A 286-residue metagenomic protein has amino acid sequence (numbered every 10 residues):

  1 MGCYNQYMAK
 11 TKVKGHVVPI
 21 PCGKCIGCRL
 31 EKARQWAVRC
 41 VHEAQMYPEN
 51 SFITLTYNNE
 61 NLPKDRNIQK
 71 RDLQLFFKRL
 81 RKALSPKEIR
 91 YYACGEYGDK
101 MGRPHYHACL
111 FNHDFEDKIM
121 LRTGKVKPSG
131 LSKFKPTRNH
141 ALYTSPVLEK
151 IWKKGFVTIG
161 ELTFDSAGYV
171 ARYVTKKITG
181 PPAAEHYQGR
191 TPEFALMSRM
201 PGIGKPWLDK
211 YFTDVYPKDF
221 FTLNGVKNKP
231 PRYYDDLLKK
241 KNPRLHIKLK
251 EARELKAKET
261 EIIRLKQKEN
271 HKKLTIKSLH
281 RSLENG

Functional and structural regions predicted by a protein language model:
M1, N5, P230-G286: Long non-globular sequence segments
M1-V41, L249-E251, A257: DNA replication initiation on ssDNA origins
K24, F52-T54, Y92, F156-T158 (+1 more regions): Generic structural signal for residues positioned in beta-strands
G27, L55, G95, A108-L110: Hydrophobic side chains in beta-strands
L30-E31, N58-E60, H113, L162-F164: Generic structural motif
K32-K100: Signature for HUH/AEP ssDNA processing cores
D99-P104, L110-I247: Conserved His + Asp/Glu catalytic blocks
